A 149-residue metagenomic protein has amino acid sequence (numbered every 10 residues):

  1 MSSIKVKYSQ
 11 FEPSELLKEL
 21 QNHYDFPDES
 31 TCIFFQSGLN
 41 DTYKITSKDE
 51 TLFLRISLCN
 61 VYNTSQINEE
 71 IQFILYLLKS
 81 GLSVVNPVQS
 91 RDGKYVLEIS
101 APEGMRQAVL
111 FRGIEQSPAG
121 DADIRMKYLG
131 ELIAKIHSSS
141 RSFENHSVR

Functional and structural regions predicted by a protein language model:
M1-T31: Juxta-kinase regulatory segment immediately upstream of eukaryotic protein kinase catalytic domains
S2, T31-F35, V96-I99: Generic preference for hydrophobic/aromatic residues in regular secondary structure cores
F11-S14, Y43-S47, M105-R106: Short hydrophobic/aromatic-rich motifs at helix boundaries and adjacent loops
L16, G38-D41, E70: Short N-terminal amphipathic alpha-helix/helix-capping patch enriched in small hydrophobics with frequent Ser/Thr
Y24-T46: ATP-binding glycine-rich phosphate-binding loop
S47-H146: ATP-binding pocket architecture of kinase catalytic cores
R149: Glycine-rich, mobile lid/loop segments that gate access to catalytic sites or pores
